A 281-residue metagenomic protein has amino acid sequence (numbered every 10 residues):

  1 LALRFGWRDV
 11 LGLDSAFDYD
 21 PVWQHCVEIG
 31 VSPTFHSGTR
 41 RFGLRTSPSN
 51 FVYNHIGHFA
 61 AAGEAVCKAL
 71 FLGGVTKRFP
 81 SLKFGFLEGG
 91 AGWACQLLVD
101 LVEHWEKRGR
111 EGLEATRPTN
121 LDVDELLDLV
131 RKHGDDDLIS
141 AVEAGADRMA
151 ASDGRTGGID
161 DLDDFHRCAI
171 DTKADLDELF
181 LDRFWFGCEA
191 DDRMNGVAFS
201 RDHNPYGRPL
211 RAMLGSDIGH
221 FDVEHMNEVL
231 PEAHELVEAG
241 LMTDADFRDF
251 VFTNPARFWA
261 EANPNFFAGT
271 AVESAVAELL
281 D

Functional and structural regions predicted by a protein language model:
L1-V66, L70-G73: Active-site gating/metal-coordination segments in enzymes
S15, Y19, E64-K68, L87-G90 (+3 more regions): Active-site-proximal structural scaffolding
H25-I29, G74, R78, L97-H104 (+2 more regions): Alpha-helical structural signal in soluble globular domains
S32-T39, A61-L72, W93-A115, N120-D122: Conserved N-terminal glycine/acidic-rich loop preference
T34-R40, P80-L97, E114, G187-E189 (+1 more regions): Short acidic/histidine-rich active-site segments
R41-H58, V102-L162, A174-D177: Active-site gating loops and adjacent loop-to-helix segments of metal-dependent hydrolytic enzymes
G43-N50, G90-E106, G196-S200, D222-E235 (+1 more regions): Histidine/acidic-residue-rich catalytic or RNA/ligand-binding cores of hydrolases and nuclease-related proteins
G73-G74, L82, D136-A174, D182-R211 (+1 more regions): Mid-to-C-terminal alpha-helical segments outside catalytic/metal-binding sites
